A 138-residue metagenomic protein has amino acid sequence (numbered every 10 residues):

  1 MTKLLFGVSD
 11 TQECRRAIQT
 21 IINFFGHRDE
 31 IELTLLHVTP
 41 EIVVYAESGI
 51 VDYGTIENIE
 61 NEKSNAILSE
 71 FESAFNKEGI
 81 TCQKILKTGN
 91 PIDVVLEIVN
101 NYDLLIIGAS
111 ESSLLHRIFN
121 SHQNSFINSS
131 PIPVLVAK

Functional and structural regions predicted by a protein language model:
T2-D52: Small/aliphatic-rich secondary-structure junction motif
T11-Q12, T88-P91, S112: Short beta->alpha connector loops
T20, V94-E97, H122: A short acidic, amphipathic alpha-helical/loop segment
F25, F71-F75: Conserved hydrophobic residues forming the short capping helix/wall of the S-adenosyl-L-methionine
T34-L36, Q83-K87, L135: General small-molecule cofactor/ligand-binding pocket signal
Y53-A66: A short acidic, glycine-rich active-site loop that binds or catalyzes chemistry on phosphate/adenosine moieties
N76-L105: Structural beta-alpha unit
Y102-K138: Gly/Ser-rich helix-loop-strand patches that form or flank binding pockets for ribonucleotide-derived cofactors
